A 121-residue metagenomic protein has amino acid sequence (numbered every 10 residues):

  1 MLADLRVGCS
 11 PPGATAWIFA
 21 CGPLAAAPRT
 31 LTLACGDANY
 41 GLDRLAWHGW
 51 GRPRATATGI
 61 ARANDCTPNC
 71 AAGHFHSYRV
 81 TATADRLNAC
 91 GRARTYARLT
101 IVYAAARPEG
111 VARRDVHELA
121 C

Functional and structural regions predicted by a protein language model:
M1, C21, P53, A106-V111: Short, intrinsically disordered, charge-biased short linear motifs at domain edges
M1, T32, D43-R44, A61-P68: A composition-driven signal for long, intrinsically disordered, charge-rich low-complexity tracts
M1-G13: N-terminal low-complexity, Pro/Thr-rich disordered segments that flank secretion/membrane-targeting signals
C9-P11, P23-A25, R79: A short linear-motif detector with a strong N-terminal bias
A14-R54: Short, surface-exposed binding/anchoring microloops in extracellular/periplasmic proteins
A57-C121: Extracytosolic low-complexity repeat regions of secreted or lipid-anchored proteins
